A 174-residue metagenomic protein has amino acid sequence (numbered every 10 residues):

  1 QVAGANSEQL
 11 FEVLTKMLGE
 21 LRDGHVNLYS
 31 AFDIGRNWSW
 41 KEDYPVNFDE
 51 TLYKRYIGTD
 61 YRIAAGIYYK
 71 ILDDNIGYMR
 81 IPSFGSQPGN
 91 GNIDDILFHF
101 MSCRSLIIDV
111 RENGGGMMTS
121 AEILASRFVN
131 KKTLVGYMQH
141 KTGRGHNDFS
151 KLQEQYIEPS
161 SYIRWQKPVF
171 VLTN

Functional and structural regions predicted by a protein language model:
Q1-I157, P168-V171: Flexible, low-complexity junctional segments that flank or bridge functional domains
Y162-I163, K167-P168: A conserved mid-domain beta-alpha-beta active-site/ligand-binding segment of alpha/beta enzyme cores
N174: Cofactor-binding loop segments of dinucleotide-utilizing enzymes, especially the Rossmann-like FAD- and NAD(P)+-binding
